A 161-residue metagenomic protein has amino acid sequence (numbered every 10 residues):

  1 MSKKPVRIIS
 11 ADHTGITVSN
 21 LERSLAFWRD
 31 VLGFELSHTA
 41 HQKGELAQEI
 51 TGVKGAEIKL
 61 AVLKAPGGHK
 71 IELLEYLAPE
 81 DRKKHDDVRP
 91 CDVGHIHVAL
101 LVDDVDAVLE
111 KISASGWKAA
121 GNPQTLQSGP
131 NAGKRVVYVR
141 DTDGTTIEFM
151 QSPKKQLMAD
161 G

Functional and structural regions predicted by a protein language model:
M1-L25, A40-Q42, E49-V53, H95-L100 (+1 more regions): N-terminal beta-strand motif that seeds the catalytic metal site of vicinal oxygen chelate
A11-S19, K59-L73, L77, H85-I112 (+2 more regions): Vicinal oxygen chelate
T17-G68, A107, A114, Q127-A132 (+2 more regions): Core segments of cupin and vicinal oxygen chelate
H41-Q42, Y76-A78: Histidine- and/or cysteine-centered catalytic micro-motif in compact active-site loops
A120-S128: Short, basic/aromatic recognition patches
